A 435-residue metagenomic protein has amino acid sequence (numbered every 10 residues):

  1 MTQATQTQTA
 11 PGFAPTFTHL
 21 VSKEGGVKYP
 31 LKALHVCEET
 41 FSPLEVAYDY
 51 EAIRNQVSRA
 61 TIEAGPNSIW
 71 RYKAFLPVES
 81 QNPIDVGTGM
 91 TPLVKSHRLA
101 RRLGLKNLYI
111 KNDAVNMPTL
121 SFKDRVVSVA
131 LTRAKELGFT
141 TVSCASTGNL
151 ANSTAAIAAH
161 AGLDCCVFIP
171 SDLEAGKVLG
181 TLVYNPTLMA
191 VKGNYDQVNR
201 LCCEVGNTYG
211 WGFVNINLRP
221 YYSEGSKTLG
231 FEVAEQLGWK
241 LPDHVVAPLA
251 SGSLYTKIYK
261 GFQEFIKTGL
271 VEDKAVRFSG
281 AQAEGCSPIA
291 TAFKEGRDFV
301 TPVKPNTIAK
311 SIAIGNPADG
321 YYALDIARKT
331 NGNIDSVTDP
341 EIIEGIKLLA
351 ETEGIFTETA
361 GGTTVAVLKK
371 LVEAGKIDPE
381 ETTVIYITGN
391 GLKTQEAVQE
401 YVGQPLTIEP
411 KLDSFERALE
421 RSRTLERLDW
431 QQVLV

Functional and structural regions predicted by a protein language model:
T2-V435: PLP-dependent amino-acid enzyme catalytic core
